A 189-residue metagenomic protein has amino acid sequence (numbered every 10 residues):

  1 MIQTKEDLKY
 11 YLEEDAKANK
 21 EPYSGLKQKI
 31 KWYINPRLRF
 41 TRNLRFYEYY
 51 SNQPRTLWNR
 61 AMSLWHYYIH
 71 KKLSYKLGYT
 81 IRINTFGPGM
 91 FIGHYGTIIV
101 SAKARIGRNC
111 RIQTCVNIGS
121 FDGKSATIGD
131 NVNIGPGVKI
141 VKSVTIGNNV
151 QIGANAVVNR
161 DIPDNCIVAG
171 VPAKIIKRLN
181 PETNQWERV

Functional and structural regions predicted by a protein language model:
M1-L77, T183-V189: Terminal amphipathic alpha-helical/low-complexity segments used for targeting or macromolecular assembly
Y49, N109, I176-L179: Residues that scaffold the ATP/ADP-binding catalytic core of kinase and kinase-like folds
L77-G78, S101: Short coil/turn segments at secondary-structure boundaries
R82-I83: N-terminal signal-anchor transmembrane helix
P88-G89, G93-A102, G107-R108, I112-T114 (+8 more regions): Left-handed beta-helix
C166, P172-R188: Conserved beta-strand-loop-alpha-helix hinge in the C-terminal portion of ABC ATPase nucleotide-binding domains
